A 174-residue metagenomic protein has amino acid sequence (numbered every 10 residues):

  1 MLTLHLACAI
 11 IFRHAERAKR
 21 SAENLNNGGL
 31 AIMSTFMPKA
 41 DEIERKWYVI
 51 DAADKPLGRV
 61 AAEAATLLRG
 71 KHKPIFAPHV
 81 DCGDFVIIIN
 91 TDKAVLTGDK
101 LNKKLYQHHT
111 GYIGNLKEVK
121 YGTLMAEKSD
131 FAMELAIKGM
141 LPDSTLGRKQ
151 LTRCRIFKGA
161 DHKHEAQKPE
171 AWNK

Functional and structural regions predicted by a protein language model:
T3, A9-H14, N26-G29: Short, positively charged and aromatic/hydrophobic N-terminal segments
R17-R20: Cationic, low-complexity basic patches in intrinsically disordered or flexible, solvent-exposed regions
G28-L135, T145, K168-K174: Ribosome large-subunit tunnel/peptidyl-transferase-proximal elements
M133-E134, K138, L151: Hydrophobic, well-ordered secondary-structure segments
G147, T152-K174: Charged phosphate-binding loop/patch that engages nucleotide di/tri-phosphates or the phosphate backbone of nucleic
